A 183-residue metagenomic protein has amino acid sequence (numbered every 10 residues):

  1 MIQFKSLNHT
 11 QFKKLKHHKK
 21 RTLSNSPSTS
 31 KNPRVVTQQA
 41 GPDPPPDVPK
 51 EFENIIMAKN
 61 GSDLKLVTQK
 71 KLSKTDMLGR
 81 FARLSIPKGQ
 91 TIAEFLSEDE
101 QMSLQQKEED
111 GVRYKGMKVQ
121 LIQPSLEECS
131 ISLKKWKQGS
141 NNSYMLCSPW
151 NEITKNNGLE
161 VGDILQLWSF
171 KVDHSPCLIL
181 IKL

Functional and structural regions predicted by a protein language model:
M1-S143, C147, N151-L183: Intrinsically disordered, low-complexity regulatory/interaction regions
